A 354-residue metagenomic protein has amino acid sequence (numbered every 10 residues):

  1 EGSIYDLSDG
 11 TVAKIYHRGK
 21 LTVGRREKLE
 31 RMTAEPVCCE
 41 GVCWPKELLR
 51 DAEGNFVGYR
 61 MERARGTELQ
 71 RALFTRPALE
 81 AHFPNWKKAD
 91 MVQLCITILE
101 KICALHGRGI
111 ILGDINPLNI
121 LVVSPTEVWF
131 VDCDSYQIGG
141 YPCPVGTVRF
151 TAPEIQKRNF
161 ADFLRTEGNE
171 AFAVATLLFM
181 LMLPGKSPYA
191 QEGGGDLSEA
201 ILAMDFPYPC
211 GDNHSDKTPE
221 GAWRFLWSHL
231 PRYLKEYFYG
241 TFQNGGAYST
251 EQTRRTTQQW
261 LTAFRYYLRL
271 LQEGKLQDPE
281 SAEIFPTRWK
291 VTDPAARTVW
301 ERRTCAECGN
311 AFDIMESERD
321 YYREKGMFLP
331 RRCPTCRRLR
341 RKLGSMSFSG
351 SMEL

Functional and structural regions predicted by a protein language model:
E1-T22, C38-E40, D51: ATP-binding glycine-rich phosphate-binding loop
C43-L94: Conserved structural core of kinase catalytic domains
I102, H106-V123: Catalytic-loop of the protein kinase fold
L118-R158: Activation segment/activation loop of eukaryotic-type protein kinase catalytic domains
I155-G168: Conserved end of the kinase activation segment
L178-K235: Conserved C-lobe activation region of Hanks-type protein kinase-like domains
T241-Q272: Terminal C-lobe "cap" of eukaryotic-type protein kinase domains
L261-R265, R269-V299: Regulatory extensions appended to serine/threonine kinase catalytic cores
